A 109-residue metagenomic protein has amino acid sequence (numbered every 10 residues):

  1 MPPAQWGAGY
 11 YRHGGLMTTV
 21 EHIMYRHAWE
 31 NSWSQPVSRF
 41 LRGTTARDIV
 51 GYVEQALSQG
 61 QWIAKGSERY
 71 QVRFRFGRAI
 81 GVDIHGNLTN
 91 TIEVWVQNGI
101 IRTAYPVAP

Functional and structural regions predicted by a protein language model:
M1-P109: Functional cores of ribonucleases/endoribonucleases
